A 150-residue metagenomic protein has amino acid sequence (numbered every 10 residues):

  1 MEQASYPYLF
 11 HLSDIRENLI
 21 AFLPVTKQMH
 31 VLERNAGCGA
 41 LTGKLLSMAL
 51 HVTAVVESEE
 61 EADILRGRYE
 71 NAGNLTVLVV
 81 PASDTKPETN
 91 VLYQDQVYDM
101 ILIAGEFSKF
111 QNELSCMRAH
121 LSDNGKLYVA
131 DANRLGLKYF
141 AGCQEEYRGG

Functional and structural regions predicted by a protein language model:
L9-M29: Conserved alpha-helix/loop element of class I SAM-dependent methyltransferases that forms part of the SAM/SAH-binding
K27-G37: Conserved class I S-adenosyl-L-methionine
C38-A49: Conserved SAM-binding loop of SAM-dependent methyltransferases across substrates and taxa, primarily the Class I
L65-R66: Conserved SAM-binding loop
N71-E88: Conserved SAM-binding strand-loop segment of SAM-dependent methyltransferases
P87-I101: A short acidic, Gly/Pro-enriched loop at the edge of an enzyme's catalytic core that lines a small-molecule cofactor
Q111-K126: A short glycine-rich, Lys/Arg-flanked "PGG" loop and its adjoining helix->strand segment in the class I
V129-G149: Conserved class I S-adenosyl-L-methionine
